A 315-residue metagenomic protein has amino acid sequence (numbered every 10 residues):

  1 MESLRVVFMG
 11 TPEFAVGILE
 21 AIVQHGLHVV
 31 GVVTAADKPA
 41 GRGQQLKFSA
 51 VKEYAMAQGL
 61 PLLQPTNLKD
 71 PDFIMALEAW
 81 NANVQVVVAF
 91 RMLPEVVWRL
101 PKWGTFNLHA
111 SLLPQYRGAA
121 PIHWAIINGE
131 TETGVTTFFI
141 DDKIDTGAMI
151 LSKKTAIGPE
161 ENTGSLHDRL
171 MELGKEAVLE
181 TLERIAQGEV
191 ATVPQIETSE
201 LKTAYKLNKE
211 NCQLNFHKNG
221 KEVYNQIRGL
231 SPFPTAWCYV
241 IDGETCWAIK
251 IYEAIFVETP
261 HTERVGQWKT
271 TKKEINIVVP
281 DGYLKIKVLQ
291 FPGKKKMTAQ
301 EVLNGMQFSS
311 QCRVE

Functional and structural regions predicted by a protein language model:
M1-R42: N-terminal Rossmann-like dinucleotide-binding module
L4, Q24-H28, A35, V86-T203 (+1 more regions): Donor/substrate-binding cores of folate-linked one-carbon enzymes
G10, Q64, A89, L108-H109 (+3 more regions): A secondary-structure boundary/capping signal
G10, V32, A55, Q85 (+7 more regions): A residue-level signal for conserved active-site and pocket-lining positions in enzyme catalytic cores
T11-F14, T66-K69, A89-M92, V257: Short beta->alpha connector loops
V16, E20-Q24, I74-E78, E95 (+1 more regions): Amphipathic, non-transmembrane alpha-helical secondary structure
P39-N83: N-terminal glycine-/serine-/threonine-rich beta1-alpha1-beta2 phosphate-ribose binding loop of Rossmann-like
T198-E315: Internal anion-binding site segments
